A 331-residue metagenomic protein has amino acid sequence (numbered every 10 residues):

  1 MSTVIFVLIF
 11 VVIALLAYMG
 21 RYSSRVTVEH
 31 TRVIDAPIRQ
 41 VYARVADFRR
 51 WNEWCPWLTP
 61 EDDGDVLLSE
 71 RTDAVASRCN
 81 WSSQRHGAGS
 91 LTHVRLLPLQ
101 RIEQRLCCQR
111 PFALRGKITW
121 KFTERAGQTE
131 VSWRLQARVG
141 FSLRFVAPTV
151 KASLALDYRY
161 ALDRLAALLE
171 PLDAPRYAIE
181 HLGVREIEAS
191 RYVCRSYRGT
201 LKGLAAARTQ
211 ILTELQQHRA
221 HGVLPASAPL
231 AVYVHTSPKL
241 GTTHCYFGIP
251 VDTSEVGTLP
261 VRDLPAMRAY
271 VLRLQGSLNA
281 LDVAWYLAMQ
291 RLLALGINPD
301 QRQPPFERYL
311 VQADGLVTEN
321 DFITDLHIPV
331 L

Functional and structural regions predicted by a protein language model:
S2-R71, R195, Q210, D282 (+1 more regions): Hydrophobic ligand-binding cavity/cleft-lining segments
L16, H86-S90, V94, R101-C107 (+1 more regions): A solvent-exposed interaction/effector surface
Y22, Q84, Q109-P111: Short polar/acidic secondary-structure junctions
D47-E53, S77, G116, T129 (+1 more regions): Acidic, low-complexity intrinsically disordered regions
R49-S90, L99, S227-V232, T236 (+1 more regions): Short beta-edge strand/loop motif at the mouth of beta-sheet-based domains
